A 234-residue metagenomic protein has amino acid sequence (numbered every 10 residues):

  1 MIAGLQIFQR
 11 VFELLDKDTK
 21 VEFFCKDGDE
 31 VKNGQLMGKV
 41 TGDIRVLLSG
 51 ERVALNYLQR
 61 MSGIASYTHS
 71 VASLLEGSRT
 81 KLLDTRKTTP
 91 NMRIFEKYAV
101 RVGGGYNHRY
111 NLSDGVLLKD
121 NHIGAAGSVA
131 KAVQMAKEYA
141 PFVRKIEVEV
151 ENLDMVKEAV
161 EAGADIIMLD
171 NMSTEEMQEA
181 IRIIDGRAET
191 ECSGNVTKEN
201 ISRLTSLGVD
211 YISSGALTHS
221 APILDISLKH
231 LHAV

Functional and structural regions predicted by a protein language model:
M1-A162, I166, E175-I183, R187-C192 (+2 more regions): Acidic/glycine-rich phosphate/pyrophosphate-binding loops and surrounding catalytic core that coordinate Mg2+
N171, G194, N200: C-terminal active-site rim and adjoining tail of enzyme catalytic domains
A216-V234: Short, charged, intrinsically disordered terminal tails
